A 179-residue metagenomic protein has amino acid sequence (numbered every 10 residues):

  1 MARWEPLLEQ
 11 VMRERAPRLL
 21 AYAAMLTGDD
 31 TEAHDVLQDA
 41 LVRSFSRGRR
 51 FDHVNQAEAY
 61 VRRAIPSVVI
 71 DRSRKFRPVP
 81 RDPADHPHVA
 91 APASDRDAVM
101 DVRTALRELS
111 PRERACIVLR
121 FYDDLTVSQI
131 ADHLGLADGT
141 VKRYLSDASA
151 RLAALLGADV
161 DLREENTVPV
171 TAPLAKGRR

Functional and structural regions predicted by a protein language model:
M1-A21, T31: A short, charge-rich alpha-helical start-of-domain segment used by transcription regulators
P6, Q10, P78-V79, P83-R107: Acidic, proline/glycine-rich intrinsically disordered inter-domain spacer in sigma factors
L19, A23, A33-S44, I130 (+2 more regions): Short, small-hydrophobic-rich alpha-helical interface motif
D29, S110, T126, G135-T140: Helix-turn-helix DNA-binding motif, specifically the short coil turn and the N-cap/start of the second
D35-V42, S46, N55-S67: Structural recognition of an alpha-helix C-terminal capping motif at a helix-to-coil junction
S46, D52, R63-A84, D95: Arg/Lys-rich amphipathic alpha helix in sigma70-family domain 2
P66, I70, L134-L162, V170: DNA-recognition helix of helix-turn-helix
C116-R120: A short pre-motif secondary-structure segment
